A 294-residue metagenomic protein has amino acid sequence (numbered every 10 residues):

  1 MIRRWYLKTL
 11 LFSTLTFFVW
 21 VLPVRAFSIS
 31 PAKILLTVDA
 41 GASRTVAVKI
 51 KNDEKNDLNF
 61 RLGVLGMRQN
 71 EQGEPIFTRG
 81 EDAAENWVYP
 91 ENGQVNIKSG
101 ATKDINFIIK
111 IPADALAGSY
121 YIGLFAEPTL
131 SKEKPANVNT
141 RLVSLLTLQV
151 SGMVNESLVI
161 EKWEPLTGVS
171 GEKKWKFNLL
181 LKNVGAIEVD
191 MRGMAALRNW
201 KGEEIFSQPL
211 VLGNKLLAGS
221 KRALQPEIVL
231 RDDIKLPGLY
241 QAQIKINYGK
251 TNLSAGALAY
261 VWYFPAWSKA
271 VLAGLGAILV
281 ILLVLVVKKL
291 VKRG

Functional and structural regions predicted by a protein language model:
F27-E54, Q94-N96, L158-E172, N178: Beta-sheet-dominated interaction scaffolds and their linkers
S28-P31, E54-F107, R192-G193, N199-I205 (+1 more regions): Surface-exposed binding patches on compact interaction domains or structured appendages
S30, G41-A47, K103-I105, A117-G123 (+3 more regions): Short, solvent-exposed loop/turn segments enriched in Ser/Thr/Gly
T37-A40, Q94-K103, L212-R222: Short proline/glycine- and polar residue-rich coil/turn motifs
T45-K49, N59-V64, Y89-K134: Ligand-binding face of N-terminal immunoglobulin V-set domains in extracellular IgSF glycoproteins
D53-N56, G63, R68, A113 (+5 more regions): Short, acidic/polar linear motifs in exposed loop/turn regions
G152-K269: Membrane-proximal extracellular "stem/stalk" segments of glycoproteins immediately N-terminal to a transmembrane helix
L258-G294: C-terminal single-pass membrane-anchor helix
